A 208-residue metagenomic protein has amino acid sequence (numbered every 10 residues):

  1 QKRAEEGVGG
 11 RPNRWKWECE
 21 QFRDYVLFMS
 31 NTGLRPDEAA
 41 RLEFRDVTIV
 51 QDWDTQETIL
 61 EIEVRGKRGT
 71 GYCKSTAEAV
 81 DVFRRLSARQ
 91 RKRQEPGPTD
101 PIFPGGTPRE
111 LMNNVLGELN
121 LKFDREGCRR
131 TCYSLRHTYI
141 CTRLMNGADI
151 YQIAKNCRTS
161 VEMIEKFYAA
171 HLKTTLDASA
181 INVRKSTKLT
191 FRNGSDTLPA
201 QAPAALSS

Functional and structural regions predicted by a protein language model:
Q1-P36, A40, I59, G97 (+1 more regions): Basic, Lys/Arg- and aromatic-enriched nucleic-acid-binding interface segment
Q1-R11, Q21-F22, S75-G127, Y133 (+1 more regions): Active-site/catalytic core of tyrosine-dependent DNA strand-transfer enzymes
K2-E6, P12, Q51-D52, T70 (+4 more regions): C-terminal secondary-structure termini that scaffold catalytic or DNA-interacting sites
D24-E38, N114, S134-S160, T174: C-terminal catalytic core of tyrosine-transesterase DNA break-rejoin enzymes
L42, L111, V115, N156 (+1 more regions): Residues in the recognition helix of alpha-helical DNA-binding motifs
D46, Q90, L119, G147 (+2 more regions): The DNA-recognition helices of helix-turn-helix-type DNA-binding domains
D46-D54, R129, A148-F167: Short, polar N-cap/turn motifs at the start of nucleic acid-interacting alpha helices
Q56-I59, E63-T70, V80, P104 (+2 more regions): Catalytic-site neighborhood detector that most strongly recognizes the C-terminal catalytic loop/helix of tyrosine
